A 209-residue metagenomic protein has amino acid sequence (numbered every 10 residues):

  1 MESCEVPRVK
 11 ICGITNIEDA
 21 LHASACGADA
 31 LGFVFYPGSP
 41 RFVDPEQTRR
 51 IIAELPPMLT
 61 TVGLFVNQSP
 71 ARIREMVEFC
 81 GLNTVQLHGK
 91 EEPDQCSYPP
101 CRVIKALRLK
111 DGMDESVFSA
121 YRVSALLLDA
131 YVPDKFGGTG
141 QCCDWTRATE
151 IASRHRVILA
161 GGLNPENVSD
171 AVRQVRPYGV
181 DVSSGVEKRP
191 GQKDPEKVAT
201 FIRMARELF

Functional and structural regions predicted by a protein language model:
M1-F209: Conserved N-terminal beta1-alpha1 strand-loop-helix module at the mouth
